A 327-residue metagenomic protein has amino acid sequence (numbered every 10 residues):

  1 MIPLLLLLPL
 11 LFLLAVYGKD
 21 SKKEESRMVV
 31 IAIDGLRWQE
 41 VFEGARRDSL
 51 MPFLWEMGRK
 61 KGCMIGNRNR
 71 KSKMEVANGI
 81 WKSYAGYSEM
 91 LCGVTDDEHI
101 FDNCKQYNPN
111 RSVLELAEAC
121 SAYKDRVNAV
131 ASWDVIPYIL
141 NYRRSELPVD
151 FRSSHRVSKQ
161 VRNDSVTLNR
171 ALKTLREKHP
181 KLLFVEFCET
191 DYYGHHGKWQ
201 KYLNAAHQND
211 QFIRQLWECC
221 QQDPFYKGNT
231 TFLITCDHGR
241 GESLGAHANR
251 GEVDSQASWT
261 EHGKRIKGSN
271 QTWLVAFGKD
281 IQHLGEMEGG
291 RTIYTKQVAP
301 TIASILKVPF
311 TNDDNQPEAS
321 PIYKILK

Functional and structural regions predicted by a protein language model:
M1-E24: Bacterial Sec-dependent N-terminal signal peptides
E25-R37, A117, K181-C188, A205-A206 (+4 more regions): Beta-strand elements within well-structured catalytic alpha/beta cores of enzymes that handle phosphate/sulfate esters
F42-K82: Short, structured active-site-proximal loop/turn typified by the sulfatase FGly-forming signature C/S-X-P-X-R
G44-F53, R68-R70, E89-R111: His/Cys-centered metal/cofactor-coordination and adjacent catalytic loops
D97-Q160: Catalytic-site neighborhoods of secreted/periplasmic enzymes that process anionic sulfate/phosphate groups
S121, G278-Q282, G289-Y323: Non-catalytic, well-ordered alpha-helical segments in soluble enzyme domains
I139-F151, N169-Q215: Active-site His/acidic residue clusters
T235-F277: Histidine-centered active-site microenvironments of extracellular/periplasmic hydrolases and transferases
